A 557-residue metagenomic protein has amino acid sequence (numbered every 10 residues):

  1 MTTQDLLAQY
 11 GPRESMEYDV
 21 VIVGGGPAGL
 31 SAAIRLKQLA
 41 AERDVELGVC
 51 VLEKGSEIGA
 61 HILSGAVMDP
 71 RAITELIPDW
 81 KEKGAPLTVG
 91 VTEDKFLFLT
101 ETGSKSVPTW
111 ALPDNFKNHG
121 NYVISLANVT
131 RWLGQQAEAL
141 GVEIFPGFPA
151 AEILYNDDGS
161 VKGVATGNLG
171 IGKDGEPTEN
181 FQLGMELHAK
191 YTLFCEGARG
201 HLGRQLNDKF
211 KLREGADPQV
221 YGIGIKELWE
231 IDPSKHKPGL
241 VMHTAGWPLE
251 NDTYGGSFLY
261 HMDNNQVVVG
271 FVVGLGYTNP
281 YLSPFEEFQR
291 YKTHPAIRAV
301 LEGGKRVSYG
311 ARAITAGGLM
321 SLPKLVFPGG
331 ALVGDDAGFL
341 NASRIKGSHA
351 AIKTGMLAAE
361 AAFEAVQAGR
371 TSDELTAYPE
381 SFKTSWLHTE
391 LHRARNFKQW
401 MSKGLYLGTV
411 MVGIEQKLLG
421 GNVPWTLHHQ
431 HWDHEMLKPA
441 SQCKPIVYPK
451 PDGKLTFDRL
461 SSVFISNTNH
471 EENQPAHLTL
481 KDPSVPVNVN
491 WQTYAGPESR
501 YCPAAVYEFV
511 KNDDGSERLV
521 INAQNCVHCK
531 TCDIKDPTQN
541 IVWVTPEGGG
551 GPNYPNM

Functional and structural regions predicted by a protein language model:
M1-V21, R35-C50, I171, N469 (+4 more regions): Extreme N-terminal leader/targeting segments of oxidoreductases
G25-G26, L126: Glycine-rich Rossmann-fold phosphate-binding loop(s) that bind the pyrophosphate of adenine dinucleotide cofactors
G29: N-terminal Rossmann-fold NAD(P) dinucleotide-binding loop
V45, A127, R131-W132, Q136-A299 (+2 more regions): Predominantly flavin-linked oxidoreductase catalytic cores and closely associated redox partners
E46, K54-G103: N-terminal FAD cofactor-binding segment of flavoenzymes
A311-A342, S462-N473, P486-Y501, E508: FAD-binding beta-loop-beta segment adjacent to the flavin cofactor pocket
G338-R344, M356, E360-L405, V520-N522 (+1 more regions): Active-site-proximal substrate-binding core of FAD-dependent oxidoreductases
Q492-A523, K530-N553: Iron-sulfur cluster-binding cysteine motifs and their immediate structural context in ferredoxin-like electron-transfer
